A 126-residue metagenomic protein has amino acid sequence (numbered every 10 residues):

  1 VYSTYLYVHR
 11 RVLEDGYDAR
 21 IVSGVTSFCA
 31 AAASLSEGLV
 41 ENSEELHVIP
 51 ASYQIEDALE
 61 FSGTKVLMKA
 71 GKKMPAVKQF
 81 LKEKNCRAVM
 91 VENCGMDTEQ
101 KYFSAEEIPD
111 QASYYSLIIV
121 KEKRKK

Functional and structural regions predicted by a protein language model:
V1-F61, P109: Class I SAM-dependent methyltransferase SAM-binding "motif I" and its flanking Rossmann-like core
L59-K126: A contiguous loop/helix-start segment that scaffolds small-molecule binding in enzyme catalytic cores
